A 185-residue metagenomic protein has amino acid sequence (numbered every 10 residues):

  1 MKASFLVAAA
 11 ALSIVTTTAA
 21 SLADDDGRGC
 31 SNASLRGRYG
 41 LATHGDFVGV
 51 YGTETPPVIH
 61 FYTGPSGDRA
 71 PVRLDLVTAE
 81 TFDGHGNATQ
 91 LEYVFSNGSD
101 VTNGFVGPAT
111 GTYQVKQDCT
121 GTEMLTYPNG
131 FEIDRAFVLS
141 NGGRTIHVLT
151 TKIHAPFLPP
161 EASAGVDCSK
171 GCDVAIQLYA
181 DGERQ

Functional and structural regions predicted by a protein language model:
M1-A8: Bacterial N-terminal signal peptides that target proteins for export
F5, T17-S21: Intrinsically disordered, low-complexity repeat segments enriched in small/polar residues
A8-T16: Bacterial N-terminal signal peptides
S21-Q185: Mature soluble binding/inhibitory domains
